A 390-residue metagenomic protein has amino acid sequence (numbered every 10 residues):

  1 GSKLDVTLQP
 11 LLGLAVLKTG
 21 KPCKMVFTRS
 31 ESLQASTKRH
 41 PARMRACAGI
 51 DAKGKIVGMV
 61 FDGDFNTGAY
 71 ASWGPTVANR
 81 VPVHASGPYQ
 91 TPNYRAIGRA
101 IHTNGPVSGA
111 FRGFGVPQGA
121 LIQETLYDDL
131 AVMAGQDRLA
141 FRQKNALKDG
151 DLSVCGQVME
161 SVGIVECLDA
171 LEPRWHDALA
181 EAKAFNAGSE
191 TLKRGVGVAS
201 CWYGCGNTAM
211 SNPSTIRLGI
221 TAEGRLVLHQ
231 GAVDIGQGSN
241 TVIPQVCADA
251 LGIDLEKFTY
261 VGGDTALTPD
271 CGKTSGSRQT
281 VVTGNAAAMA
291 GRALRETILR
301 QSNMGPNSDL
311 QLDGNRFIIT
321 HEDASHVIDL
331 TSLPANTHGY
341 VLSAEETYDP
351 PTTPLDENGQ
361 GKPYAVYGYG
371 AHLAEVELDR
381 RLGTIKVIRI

Functional and structural regions predicted by a protein language model:
G1-I390: Structural alpha/beta core scaffold segments of enzyme domains
